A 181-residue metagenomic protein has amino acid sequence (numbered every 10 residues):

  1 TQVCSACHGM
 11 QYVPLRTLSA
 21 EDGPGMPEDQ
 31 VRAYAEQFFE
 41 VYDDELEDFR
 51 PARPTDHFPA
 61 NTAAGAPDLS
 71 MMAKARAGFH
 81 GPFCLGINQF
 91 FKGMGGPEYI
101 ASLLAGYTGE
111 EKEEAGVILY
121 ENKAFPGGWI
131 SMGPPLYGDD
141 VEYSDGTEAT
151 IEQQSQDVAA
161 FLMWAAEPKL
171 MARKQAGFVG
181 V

Functional and structural regions predicted by a protein language model:
Q2-Q11, V158, L162: The canonical Cys-X-X-Cys-His
C7-P14, K74, G133: Detector for the c-type heme attachment site
G9-E36: Acidic helix-start/capping segments at beta-turn-to-alpha-helix junctions
V13, A75-G78, G106, G138 (+1 more regions): Short loop/turn segments at secondary-structure transitions that flank enzyme active sites
E36-W129: Membrane-proximal low-complexity regions enriched in glycine and acidic/polar residues
A124-P126, I130-E167: Extended, hydrophilic extramembrane loops/domains of integral membrane proteins
A166-G180: Juxtamembrane/start-of-transmembrane alpha-helix segments at the extracytoplasmic/lumenal side of membrane anchors
